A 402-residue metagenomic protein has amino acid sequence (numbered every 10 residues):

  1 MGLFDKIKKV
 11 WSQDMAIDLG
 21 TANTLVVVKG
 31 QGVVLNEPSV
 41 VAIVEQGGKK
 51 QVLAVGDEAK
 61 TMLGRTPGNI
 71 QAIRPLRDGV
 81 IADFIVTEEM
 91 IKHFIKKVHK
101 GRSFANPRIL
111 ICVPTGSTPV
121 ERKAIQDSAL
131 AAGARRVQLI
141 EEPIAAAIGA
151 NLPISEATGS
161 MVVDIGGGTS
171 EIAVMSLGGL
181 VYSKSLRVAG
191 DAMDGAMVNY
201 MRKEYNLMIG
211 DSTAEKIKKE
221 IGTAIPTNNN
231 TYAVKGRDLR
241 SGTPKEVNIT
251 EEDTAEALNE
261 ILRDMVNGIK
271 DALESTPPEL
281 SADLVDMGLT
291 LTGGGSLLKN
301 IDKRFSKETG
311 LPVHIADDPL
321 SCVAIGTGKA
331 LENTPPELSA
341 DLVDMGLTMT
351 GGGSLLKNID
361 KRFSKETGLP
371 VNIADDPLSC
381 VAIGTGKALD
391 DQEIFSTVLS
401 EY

Functional and structural regions predicted by a protein language model:
M1-I165, A173-T290, S296-Y402: Nucleotide/phosphate-binding catalytic cleft detector across ATP-hydrolyzing and phosphate-transferring enzymes
